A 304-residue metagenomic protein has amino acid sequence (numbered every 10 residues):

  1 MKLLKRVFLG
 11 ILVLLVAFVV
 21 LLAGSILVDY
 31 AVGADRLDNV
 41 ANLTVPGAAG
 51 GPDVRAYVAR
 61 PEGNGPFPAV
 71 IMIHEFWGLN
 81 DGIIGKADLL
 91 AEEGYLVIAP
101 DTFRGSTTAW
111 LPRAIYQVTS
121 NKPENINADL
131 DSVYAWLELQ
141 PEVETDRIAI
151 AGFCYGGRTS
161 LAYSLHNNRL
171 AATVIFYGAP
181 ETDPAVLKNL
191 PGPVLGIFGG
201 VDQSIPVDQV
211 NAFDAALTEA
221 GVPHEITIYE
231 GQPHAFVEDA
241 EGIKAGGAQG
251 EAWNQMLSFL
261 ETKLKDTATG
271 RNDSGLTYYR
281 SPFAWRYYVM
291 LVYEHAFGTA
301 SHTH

Functional and structural regions predicted by a protein language model:
L3-G47, V54-Y57, Y155, Y288-H302: An N-terminal hydrophobic leader/cap segment in hydrolases
R6, L37, N42-R60, N64-L139 (+1 more regions): Serine-hydrolase catalytic machinery in alpha/beta-hydrolase-like enzymes
K86, P206-A216: Short alpha-helix in the alpha/beta-hydrolase fold that links the catalytic acid
Y95, T102, G178, Y229-G231: Active-site loop/turn elements of alpha/beta-hydrolase fold enzymes, especially the short glycine-/histidine-rich
S132-N189: Primarily recognizes the serine-hydrolase "nucleophile elbow" in alpha/beta-hydrolase and SGNH/GDSL folds
L190, G196-F198: Short beta-strand/loop motif that positions the catalytic acidic residue of the alpha/beta-hydrolase fold
V201-I205: Acidic catalytic loop of the alpha/beta-hydrolase fold
T218-H304: C-terminal catalytic histidine-bearing segment of alpha/beta-hydrolase fold enzymes
